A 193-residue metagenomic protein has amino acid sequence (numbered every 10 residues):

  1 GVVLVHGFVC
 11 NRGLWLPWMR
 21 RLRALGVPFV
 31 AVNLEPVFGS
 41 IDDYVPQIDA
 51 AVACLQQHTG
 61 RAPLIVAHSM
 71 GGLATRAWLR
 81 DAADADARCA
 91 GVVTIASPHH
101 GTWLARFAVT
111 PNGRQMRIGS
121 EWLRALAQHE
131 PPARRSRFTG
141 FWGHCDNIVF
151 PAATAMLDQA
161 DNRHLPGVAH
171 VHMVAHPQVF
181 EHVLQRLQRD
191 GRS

Functional and structural regions predicted by a protein language model:
G1-V2, L25, L187-D190: Flexible, membrane-associating and regulatory peripheral segments of lipid-active enzymes
V3-G13, R23-R137, F141, I148: Serine-dependent carboxylesterase/thioesterase catalytic core of lipase-like alpha/beta-hydrolase/SGNH enzymes
W18, V149-M156: Short alpha-helix in the alpha/beta-hydrolase fold that links the catalytic acid
L34-V37, L165-V171: Short, acidic/turn-prone active-site loops that include or flank metal/cofactor- and phosphate-binding residues
I41, V168-P177: Catalytic histidine-centered segment of alpha/beta-hydrolase-like enzymes
G143-V149, H170-V171: Acidic catalytic loop of the alpha/beta-hydrolase fold
M156-P166: Active-site regions of enzymes building and remodeling cell-envelope glycoconjugates
V174-L187: Post-His helix in hydrolase/transferase enzymes
